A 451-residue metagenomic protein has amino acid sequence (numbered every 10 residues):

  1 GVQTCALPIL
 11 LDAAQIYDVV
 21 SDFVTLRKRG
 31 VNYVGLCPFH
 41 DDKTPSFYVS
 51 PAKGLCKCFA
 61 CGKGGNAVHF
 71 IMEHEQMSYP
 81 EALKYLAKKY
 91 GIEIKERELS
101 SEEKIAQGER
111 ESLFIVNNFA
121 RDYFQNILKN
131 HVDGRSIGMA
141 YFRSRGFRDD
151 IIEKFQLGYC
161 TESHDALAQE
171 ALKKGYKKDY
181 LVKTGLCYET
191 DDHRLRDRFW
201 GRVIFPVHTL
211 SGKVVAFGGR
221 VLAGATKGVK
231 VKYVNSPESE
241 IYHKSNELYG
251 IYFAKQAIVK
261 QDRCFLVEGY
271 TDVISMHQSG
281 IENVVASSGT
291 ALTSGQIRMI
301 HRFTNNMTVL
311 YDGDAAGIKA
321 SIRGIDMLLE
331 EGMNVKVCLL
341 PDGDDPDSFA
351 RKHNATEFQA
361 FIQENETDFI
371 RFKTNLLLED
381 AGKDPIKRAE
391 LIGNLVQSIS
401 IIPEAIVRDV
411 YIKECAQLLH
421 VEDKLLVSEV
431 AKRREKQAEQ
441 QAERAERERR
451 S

Functional and structural regions predicted by a protein language model:
V2-K104, E162, Q417: N-terminal structured subdomain of primase-like DNA metabolism proteins
L7, C37, C58, I71 (+9 more regions): Terminal peptide-recognition signature
L10-A13, R27-G30, E103-L113, H131-S136 (+7 more regions): Conserved phosphate/pyrophosphate-binding and hydrolysis machinery centered on Walker-type P-loop NTPases, extending
R29, I105-A120, T161-F303, M307 (+1 more regions): Phosphate-handling DNA/RNA-contact segment within nucleic-acid enzymes
G54-L55, K88-I92, S100, M139-S144 (+1 more regions): Short, conserved phosphate-binding/catalytic loop or strand-edge motifs used in phosphoryl-/nucleotidyl-transfer
E73-G91, R202-L222, S348-K352, T356-A360 (+1 more regions): Structured, non-catalytic alpha/beta "coupling" segments that mediate domain-domain communication and provide generic
E81-G134: Conserved active-site segments centered on acidic
T209-L210, K255-R263, A291-M307, D312-S451: A charged alpha-helical hairpin associated with nucleic-acid processing machineries
